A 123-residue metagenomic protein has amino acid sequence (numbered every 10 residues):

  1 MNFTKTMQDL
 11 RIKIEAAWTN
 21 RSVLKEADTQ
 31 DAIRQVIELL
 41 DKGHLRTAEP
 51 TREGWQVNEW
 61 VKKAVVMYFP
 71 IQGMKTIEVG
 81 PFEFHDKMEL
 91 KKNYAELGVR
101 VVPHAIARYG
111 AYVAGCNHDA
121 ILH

Functional and structural regions predicted by a protein language model:
M1-V102: Terminal amphipathic alpha-helical/low-complexity segments used for targeting or macromolecular assembly
A95, V99-H123: Structural signal for interior beta-strand "rungs" in well-ordered beta-sheet cores of soluble enzyme domains
